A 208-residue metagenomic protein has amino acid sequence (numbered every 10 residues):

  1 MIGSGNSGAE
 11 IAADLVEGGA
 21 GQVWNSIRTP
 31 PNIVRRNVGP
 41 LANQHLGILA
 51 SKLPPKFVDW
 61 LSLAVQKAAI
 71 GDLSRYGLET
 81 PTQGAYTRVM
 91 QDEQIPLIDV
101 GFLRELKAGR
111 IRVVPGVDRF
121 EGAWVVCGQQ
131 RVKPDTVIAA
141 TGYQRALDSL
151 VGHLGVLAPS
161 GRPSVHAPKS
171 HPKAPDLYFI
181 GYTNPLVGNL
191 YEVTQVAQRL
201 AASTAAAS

Functional and structural regions predicted by a protein language model:
M1-S208: Flavin (primarily FAD) cofactor-binding/catalytic cores of flavoenzymes
